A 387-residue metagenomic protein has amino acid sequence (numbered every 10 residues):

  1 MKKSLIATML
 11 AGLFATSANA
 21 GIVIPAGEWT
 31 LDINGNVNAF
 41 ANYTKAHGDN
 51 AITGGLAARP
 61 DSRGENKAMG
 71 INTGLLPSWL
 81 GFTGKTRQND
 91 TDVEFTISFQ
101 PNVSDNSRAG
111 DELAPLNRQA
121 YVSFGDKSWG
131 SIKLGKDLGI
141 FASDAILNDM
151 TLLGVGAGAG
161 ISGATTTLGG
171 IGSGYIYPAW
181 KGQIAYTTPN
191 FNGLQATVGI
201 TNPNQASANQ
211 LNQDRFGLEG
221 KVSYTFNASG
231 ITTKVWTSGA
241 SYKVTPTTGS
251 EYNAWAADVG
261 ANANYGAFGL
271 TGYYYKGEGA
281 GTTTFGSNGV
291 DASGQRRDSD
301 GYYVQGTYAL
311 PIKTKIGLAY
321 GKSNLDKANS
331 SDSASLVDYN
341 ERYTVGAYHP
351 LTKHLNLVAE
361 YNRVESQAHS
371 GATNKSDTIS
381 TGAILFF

Functional and structural regions predicted by a protein language model:
M1-G21: Gram-negative bacterial Sec-dependent N-terminal signal peptides
M9, G81-T83, Y121-F124, A185-T187 (+6 more regions): Outer-membrane beta-barrel architecture
I22-T44, A57, R63, K67-Q205 (+2 more regions): Outer membrane beta-barrel
L31-A39, V93-I97, I132, L194-V198 (+9 more regions): Transmembrane beta-strands of outer-membrane beta-barrel proteins
A39-K45, Q88, F99-V103, L138-I140 (+8 more regions): Transmembrane beta-strands of outer-membrane beta-barrel pores
L75-W79, L116-Q119, A179-K181, G217 (+4 more regions): Transmembrane beta-barrel architecture of outer-membrane proteins
R215-T344, P350: Detector for outer-membrane/organellar transmembrane beta-barrel domains, recognizing the amphipathic beta-strand
H349-L351, K375-F387: Outer-membrane beta-barrel "beta-signal"
